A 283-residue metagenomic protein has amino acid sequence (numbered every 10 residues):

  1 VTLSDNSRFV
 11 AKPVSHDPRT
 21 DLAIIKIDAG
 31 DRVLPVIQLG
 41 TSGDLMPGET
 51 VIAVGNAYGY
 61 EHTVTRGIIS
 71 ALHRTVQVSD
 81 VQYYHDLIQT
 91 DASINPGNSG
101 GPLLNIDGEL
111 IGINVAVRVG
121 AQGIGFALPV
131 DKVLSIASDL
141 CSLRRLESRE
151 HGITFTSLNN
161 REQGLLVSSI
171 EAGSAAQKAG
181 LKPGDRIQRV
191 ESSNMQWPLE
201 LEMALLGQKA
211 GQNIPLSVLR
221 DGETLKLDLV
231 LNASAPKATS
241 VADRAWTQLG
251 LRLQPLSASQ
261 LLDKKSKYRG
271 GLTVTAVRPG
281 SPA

Functional and structural regions predicted by a protein language model:
V1-P183, R189-Q212, L219-T224, V230-S259 (+1 more regions): Serine-dependent protease modules
Q260-K267, G271-A283: C-terminal soluble interaction/assembly domains
